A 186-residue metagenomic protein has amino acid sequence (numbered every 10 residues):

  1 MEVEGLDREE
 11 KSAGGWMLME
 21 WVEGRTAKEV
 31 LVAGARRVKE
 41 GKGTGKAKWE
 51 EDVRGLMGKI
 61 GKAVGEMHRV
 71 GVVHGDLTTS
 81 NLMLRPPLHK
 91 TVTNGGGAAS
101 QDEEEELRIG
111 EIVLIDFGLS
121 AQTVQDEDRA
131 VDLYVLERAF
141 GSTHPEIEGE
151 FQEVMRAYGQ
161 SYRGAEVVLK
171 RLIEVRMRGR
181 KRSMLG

Functional and structural regions predicted by a protein language model:
M1-L56: Conserved structural core of kinase catalytic domains
E23, T79, L119: Short, glycine/acidic-enriched loop or turn micro-motifs at the edges of active sites
T26, T91, Q122-V124: Conserved protein kinase catalytic core
A63-M67: Conserved hydrophobic alpha-helix
R69-T79, L84: Catalytic-loop of the protein kinase fold
N81-L114: Conserved protein kinase catalytic/activation segment
D102-G186: C-lobe/activation-segment region of protein kinase-like
